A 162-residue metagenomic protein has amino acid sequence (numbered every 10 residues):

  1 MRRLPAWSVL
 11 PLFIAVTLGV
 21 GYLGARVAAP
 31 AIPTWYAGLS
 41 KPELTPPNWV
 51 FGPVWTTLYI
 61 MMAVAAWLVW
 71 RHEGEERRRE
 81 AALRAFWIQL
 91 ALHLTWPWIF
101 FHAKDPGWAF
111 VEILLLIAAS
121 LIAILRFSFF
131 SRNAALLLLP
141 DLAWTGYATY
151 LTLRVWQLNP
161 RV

Functional and structural regions predicted by a protein language model:
M1-L4, W70-E80, S128-N133: Membrane-interface helix-boundary motifs at transmembrane edges
R2-V27: N-terminal signal-anchor transmembrane alpha helix
P33-P46: Perimembrane loop-to-helix junctions flanking transmembrane segments
P46-M61, A103-L116: Membrane-interface loop-to-helix entry segments
I60-P97: Helix-adjacent hinge/juxtasegments
W96-W108, F129, L158-P160: Membrane-interface helix caps and helix-loop-helix hairpins in membrane proteins
L125-A143: Interfacial loop-to-transmembrane junctions
Y150-V162: Juxtamembrane boundary at the C-terminal end of a transmembrane helix
